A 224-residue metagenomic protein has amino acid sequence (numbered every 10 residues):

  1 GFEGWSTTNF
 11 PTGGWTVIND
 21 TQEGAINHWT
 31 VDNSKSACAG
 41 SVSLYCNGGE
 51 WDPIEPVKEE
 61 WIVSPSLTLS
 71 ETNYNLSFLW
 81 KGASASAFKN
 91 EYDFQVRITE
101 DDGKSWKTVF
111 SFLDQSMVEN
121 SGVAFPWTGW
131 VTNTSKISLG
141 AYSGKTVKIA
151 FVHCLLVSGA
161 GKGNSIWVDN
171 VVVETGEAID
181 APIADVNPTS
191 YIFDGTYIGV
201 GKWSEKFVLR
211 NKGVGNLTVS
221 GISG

Functional and structural regions predicted by a protein language model:
G1-W51: Extracellular glycan-recognition surfaces and repeat-rich motifs
F2, I62-S86, F94, K145-V157 (+1 more regions): Extracellular beta-strand-rich recognition modules
C46-E60, V123-G129: Extracellular beta-rich ligand/substrate-recognition surface
I54-E71, V131-K136: Short beta-strands within extracellular/lumenal beta-sheet-rich domains
E55-W61, F88-E91, L155-T175: Extracellular carbohydrate recognition
T99-E100: Conserved Ser/Thr-centered positions that define the repeating blades of beta-propeller domains
K104-Y142: Extracellular carbohydrate recognition and processing domains and analogous Trp-centered ligand-binding platforms
E177-G224: Feature for long, exposed domains in two main contexts
